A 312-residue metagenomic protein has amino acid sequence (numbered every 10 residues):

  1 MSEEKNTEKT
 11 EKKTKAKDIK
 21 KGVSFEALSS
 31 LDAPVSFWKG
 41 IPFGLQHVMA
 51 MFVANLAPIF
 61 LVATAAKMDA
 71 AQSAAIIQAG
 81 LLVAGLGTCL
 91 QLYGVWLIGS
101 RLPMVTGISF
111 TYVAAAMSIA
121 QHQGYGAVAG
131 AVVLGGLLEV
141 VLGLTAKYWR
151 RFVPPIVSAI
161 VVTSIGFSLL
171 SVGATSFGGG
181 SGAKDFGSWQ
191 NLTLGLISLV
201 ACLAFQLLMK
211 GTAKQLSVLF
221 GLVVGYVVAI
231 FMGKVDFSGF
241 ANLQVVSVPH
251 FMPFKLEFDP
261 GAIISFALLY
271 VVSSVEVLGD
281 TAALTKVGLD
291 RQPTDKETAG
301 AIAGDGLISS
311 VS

Functional and structural regions predicted by a protein language model:
E3-E4, E8-P103, T111-I119: N-terminal signal-anchor module of multipass membrane proteins
S29-S36, M252-G261, T294-D295: Helix-boundary and loop/linker segments of multi-pass membrane transporters
P34-F43, V62-Q72, T88-I98, S118-A127 (+5 more regions): Short juxtamembrane and helix-loop transition motifs at transmembrane-helix boundaries in membrane proteins
F37-K39, A63-G99, L268-S312: Membrane-embedded helical hairpins/re-entrant loop segments and their flanking transmembrane helices within multi-pass
G40, G44-L61, E257-G279, G306: Core transmembrane alpha-helical segments of multi-pass membrane transporters/permeases
F43-H47, M51, Q72-A84, L102-A114 (+8 more regions): Alpha-helical transmembrane segments of multi-pass membrane proteins, especially transporters and channels
A65, D69-A75, F186, Q190 (+3 more regions): Flexible hinge motifs at transmembrane-helix junctions and intramembrane kinks/re-entrant loops in multi-pass membrane
I119-S238: Membrane-embedded alpha-helical modules
